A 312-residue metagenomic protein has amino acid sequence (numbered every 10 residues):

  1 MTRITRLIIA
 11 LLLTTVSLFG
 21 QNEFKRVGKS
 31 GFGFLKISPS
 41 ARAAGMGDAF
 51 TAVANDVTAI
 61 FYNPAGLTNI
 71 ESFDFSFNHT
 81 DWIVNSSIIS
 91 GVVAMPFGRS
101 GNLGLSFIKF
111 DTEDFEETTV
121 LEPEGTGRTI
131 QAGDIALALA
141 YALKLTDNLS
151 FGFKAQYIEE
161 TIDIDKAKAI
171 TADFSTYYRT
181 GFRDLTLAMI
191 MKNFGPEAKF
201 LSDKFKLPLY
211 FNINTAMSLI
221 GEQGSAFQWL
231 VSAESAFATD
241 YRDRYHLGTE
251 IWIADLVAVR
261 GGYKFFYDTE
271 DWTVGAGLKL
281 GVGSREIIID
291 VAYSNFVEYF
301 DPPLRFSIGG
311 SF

Functional and structural regions predicted by a protein language model:
R3-A10: Sec-dependent signal peptide recognition, specifically the positively charged N-region followed immediately by
L11-F19: Hydrophobic h-region of N-terminal signal peptides that target proteins for export in Gram-negative bacteria
Q21-F312: Subset of outer-membrane beta-barrel
